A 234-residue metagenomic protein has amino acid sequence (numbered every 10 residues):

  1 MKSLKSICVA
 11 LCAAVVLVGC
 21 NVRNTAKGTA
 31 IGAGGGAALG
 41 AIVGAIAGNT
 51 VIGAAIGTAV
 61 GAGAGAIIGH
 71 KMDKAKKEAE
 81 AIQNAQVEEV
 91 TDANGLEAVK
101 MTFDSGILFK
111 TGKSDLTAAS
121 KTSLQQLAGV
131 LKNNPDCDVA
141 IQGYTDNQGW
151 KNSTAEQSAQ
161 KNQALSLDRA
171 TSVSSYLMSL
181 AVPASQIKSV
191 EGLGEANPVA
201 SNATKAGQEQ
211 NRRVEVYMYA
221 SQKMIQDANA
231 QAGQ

Functional and structural regions predicted by a protein language model:
M1-C8: Bacterial N-terminal signal peptides that target proteins for export
V15-G19: C-terminal motif of bacterial Sec signal peptides marking the signal peptidase cleavage site
N21-E80: Short, low-complexity, glycine-enriched hydrophobic/amphipathic alpha-helices that associate with lipid bilayers
N24-T25, A37, A41, K74 (+4 more regions): Extracytoplasmic/secreted proteins, especially bacterial periplasmic and envelope-associated proteins
A47, K132-N133, V182: Residue-level signal for alpha-helix termini/capping positions
V51-I52, A66-D138, Y219-Q234: Periplasmic peptidoglycan-binding/tethering modules of Gram-negative envelope proteins
T145-Q226: Periplasmic OmpA-like peptidoglycan-binding domain that tethers envelope proteins to the cell wall
